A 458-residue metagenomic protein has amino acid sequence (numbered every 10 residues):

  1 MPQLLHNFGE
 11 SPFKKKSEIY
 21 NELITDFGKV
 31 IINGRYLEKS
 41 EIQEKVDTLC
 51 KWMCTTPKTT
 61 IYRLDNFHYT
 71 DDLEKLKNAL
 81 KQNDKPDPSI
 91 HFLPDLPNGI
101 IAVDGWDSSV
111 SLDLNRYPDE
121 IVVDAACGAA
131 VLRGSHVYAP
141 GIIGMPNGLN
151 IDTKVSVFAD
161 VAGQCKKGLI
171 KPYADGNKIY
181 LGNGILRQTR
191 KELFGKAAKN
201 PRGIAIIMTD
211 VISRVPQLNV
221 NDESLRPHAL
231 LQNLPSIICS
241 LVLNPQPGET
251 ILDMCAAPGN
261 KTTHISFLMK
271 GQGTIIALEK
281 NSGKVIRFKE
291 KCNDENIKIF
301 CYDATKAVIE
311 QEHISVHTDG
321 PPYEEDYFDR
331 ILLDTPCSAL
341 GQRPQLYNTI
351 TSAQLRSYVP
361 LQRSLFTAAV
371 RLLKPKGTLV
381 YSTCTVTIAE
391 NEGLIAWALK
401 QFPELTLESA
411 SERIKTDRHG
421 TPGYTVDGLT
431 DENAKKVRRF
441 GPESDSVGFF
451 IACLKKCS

Functional and structural regions predicted by a protein language model:
M1-S458: S-adenosylmethionine
